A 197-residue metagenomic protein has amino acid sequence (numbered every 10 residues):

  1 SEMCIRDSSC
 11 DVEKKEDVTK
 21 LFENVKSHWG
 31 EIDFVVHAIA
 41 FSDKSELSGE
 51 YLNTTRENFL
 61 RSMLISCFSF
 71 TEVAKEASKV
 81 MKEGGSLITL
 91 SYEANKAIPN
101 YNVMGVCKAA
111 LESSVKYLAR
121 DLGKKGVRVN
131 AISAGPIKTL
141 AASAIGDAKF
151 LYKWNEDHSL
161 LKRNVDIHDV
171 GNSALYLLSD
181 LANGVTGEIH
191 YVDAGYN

Functional and structural regions predicted by a protein language model:
M3-I5: Short, small-residue-biased leader/transition segments that mark boundaries at the very start of proteins
S9-E23, R56, H168: The beta1-alpha1 cofactor-binding region of Rossmann-like NAD(H)/NADP(H)-dependent oxidoreductases
F22, A74, V115-K116, G171-A174 (+1 more regions): Short-chain dehydrogenase/reductase
G30, V80, R163-V192, N197: C-terminal substrate-recognition "lid" of short-chain dehydrogenase/reductases
A40-K75, K79, G84-K124, P136-K138 (+1 more regions): Catalytic loop of short-chain dehydrogenase/reductase
V103, K124, A134-S159, D169: A glycine/serine/threonine-rich, flexible loop-to-helix segment that serves as the NAD(P) cofactor-binding "lid"
G123, R128, V185-G187: Short, small/polar-rich loop/turn modules that mediate ligand/substrate recognition or access, typified
R128-K138, L178, Y191-D193: Conserved SDR Rossmann-fold cofactor-binding beta-strand/turn motif
